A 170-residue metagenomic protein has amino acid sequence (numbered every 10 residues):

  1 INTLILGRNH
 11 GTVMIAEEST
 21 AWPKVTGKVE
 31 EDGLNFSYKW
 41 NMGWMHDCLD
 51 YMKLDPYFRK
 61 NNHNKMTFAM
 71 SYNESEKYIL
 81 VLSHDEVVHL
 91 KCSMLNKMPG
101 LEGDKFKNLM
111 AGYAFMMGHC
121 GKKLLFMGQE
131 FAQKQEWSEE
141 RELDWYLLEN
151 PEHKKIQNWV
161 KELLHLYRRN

Functional and structural regions predicted by a protein language model:
I1-E140, L147, H165-R168: Conserved alpha/beta catalytic core and glycan-binding cleft of carbohydrate-active enzymes
P151-N170: Catalytic cores of secreted or luminal carbohydrate-active enzymes
